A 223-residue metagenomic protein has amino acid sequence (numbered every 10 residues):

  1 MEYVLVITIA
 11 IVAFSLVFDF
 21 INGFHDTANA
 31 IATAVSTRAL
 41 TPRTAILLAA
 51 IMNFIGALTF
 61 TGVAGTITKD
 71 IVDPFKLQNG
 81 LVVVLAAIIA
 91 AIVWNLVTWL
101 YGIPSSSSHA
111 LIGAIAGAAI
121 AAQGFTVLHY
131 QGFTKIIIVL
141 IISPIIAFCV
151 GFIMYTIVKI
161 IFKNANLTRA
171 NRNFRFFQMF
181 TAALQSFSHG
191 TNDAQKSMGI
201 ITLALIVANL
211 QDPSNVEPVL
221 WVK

Functional and structural regions predicted by a protein language model:
M1-K223: Multi-pass alpha-helical transmembrane bundle typical of ion/small-solute transporters and intramembrane aspartyl
